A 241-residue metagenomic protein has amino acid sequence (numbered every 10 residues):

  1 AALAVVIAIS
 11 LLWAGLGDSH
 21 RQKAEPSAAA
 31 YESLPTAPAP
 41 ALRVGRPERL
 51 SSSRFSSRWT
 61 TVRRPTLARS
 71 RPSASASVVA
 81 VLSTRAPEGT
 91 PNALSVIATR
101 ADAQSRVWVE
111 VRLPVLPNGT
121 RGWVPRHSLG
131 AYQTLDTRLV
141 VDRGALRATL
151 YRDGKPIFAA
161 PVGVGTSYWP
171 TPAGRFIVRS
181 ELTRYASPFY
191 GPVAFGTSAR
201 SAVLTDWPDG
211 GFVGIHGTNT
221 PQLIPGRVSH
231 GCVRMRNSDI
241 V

Functional and structural regions predicted by a protein language model:
A1-V5: N-terminal export and membrane-targeting signals
A8-E32: C-terminal region of N-terminal signal peptides and the immediate post-cleavage residues of exported proteins
A24-A101: Beta-loop motif signature
T61-R64, Q104-V107, V141-L146, Y190: A short, compositionally biased
S70, L113, L150-R152: Residue-level signal for short segments within beta-strands and strand-turn junctions of well-structured beta-sheet
A86-L129: SH3/SH3-like beta-barrel superfamily modules
P117-L223: Gly/Pro-biased beta-strand-loop elements
I215-V241: Compact functional segments
